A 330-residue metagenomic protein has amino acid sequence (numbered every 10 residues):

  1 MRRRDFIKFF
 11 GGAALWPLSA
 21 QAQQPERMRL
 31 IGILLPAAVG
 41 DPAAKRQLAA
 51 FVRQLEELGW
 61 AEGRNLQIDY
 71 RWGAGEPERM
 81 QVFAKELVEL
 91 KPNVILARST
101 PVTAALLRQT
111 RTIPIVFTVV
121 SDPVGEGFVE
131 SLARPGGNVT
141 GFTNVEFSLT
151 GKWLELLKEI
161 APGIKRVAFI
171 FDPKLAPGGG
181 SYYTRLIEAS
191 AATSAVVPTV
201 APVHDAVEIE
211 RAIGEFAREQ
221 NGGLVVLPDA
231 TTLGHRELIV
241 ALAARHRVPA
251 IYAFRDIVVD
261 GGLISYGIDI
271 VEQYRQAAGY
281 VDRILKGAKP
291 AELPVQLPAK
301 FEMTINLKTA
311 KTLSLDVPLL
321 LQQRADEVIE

Functional and structural regions predicted by a protein language model:
M1-E330: Short hydrophobic alpha-helices and adjacent helix-cap/hinge residues
